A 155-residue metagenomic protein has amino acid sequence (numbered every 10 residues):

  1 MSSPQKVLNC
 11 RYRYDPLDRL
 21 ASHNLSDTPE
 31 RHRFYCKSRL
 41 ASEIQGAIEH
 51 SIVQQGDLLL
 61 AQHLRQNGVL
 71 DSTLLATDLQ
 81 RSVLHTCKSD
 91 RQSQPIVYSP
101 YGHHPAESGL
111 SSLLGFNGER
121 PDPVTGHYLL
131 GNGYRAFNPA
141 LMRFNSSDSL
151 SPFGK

Functional and structural regions predicted by a protein language model:
M1-Q5, N9-R13, R19-N24, R39-I44 (+4 more regions): Beta-strand elements of repeat-based all-beta scaffolds
S3-P4, R65-G68, P123-L129: Short loop/turn motifs at secondary-structure junctions and domain boundaries
K6-L8, T28, V69-D71, R91 (+2 more regions): Short, small/polar residue-rich loop motifs at catalytic or cofactor-binding pockets
C10-D18, R31-R39, H50-L58, T73-R81 (+2 more regions): Aromatic-rich beta-strand edge motifs centered on tyrosine
S26, G46, R65, S89 (+2 more regions): Residue-level structural signal for beta-strand termini and adjacent loop
Q62-D71, T77: A glycine-rich, hydrophobic loop/mini-helix early in the fold
T73-G133, N145: A motif-centric feature for acidic-aromatic and gly/ser/thr-rich catalytic loops and repeats
Y101, P139-K155: Short turn/helix-capping motifs enriched in Asx and small/polar residues
